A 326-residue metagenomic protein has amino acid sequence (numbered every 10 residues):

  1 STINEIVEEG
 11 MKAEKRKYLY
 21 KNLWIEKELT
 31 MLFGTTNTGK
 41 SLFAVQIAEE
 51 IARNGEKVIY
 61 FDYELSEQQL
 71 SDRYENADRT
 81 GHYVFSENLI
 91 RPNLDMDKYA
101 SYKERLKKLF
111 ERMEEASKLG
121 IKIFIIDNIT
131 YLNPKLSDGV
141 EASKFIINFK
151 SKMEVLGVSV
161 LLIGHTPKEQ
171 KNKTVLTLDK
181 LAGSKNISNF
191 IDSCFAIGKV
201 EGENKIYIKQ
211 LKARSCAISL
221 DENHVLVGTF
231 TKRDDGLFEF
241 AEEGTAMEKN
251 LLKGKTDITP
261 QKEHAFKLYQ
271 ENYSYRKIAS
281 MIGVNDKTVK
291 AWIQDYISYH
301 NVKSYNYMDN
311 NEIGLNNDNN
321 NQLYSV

Functional and structural regions predicted by a protein language model:
S1-L19: N-terminal pre-Walker A segment at the start of P-loop NTPase domains
E14-K15, L19-K21, I25, T35 (+1 more regions): Conserved inter-motif catalytic segment of the P-loop NTP-binding fold
M31-F33, N37, L42, G55-K57 (+2 more regions): Phosphate-binding/switch region of NTP-binding enzymes
F43, I47: Hydrophobic positions on the alpha1 helix immediately C-terminal to the Walker A/P-loop
E50-N54, Y296: Active-site catalytic microenvironments for nucleophilic, acid-base chemistry
S117-K118, V155, V200-V326: C-terminal regions of RecA-like/P-loop NTPase motor modules
